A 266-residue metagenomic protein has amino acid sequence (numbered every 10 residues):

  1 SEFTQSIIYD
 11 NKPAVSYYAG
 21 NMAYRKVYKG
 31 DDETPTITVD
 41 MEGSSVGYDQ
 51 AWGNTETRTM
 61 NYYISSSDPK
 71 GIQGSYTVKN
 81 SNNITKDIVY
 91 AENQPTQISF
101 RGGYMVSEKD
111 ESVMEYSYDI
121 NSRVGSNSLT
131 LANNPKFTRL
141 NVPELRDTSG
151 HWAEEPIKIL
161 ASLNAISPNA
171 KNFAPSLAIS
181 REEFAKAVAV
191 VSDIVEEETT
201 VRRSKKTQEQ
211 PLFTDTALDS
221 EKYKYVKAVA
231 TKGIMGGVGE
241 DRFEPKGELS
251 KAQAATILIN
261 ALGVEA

Functional and structural regions predicted by a protein language model:
Q5-R146, G150: Extended, non-transmembrane interaction/recognition domains
V113-A266: N-terminal propeptides
